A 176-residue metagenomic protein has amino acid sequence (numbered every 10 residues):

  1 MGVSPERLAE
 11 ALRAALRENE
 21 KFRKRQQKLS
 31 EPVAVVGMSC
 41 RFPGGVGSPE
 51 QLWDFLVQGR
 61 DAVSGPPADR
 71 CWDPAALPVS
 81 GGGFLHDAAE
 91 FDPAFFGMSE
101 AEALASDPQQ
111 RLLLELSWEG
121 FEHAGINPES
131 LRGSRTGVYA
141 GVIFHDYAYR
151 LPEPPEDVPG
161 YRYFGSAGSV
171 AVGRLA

Functional and structural regions predicted by a protein language model:
S4, L8-A14, E18-K21, R25: Heptad-repeat coiled-coil/leucine-zipper oligomerization helices
R25-A176: Cys-dependent condensing catalytic cores that perform Claisen condensation/acyl-transfer in fatty-acid/polyketide
